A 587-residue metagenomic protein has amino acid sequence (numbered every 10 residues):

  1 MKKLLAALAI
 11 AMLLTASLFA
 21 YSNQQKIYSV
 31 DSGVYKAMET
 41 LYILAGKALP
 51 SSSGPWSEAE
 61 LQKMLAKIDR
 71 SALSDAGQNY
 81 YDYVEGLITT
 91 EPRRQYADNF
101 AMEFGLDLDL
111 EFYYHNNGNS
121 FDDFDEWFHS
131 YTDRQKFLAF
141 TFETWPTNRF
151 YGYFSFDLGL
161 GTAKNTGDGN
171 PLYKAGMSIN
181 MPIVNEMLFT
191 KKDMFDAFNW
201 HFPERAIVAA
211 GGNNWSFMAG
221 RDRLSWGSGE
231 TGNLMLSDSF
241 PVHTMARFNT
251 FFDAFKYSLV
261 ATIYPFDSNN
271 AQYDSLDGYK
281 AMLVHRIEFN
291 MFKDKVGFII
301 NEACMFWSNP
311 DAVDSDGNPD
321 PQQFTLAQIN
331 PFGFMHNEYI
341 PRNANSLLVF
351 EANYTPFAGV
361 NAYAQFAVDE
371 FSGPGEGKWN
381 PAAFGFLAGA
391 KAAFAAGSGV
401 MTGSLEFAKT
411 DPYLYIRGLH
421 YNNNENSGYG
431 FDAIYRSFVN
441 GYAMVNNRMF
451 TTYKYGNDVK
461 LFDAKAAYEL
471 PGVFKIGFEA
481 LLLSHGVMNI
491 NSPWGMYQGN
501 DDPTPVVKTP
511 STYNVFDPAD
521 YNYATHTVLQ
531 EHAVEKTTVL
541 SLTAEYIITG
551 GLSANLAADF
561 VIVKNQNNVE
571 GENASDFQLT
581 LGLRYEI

Functional and structural regions predicted by a protein language model:
M1-L4: Positively charged n-region of N-terminal signal peptides that target proteins for export
A7-S17: Bacterial N-terminal signal peptides
L18-S22: Boundary at the C-terminal end of the N-terminal hydrophobic targeting segment
Q25, L44-S52, W56-M291, K295 (+4 more regions): Outer-membrane beta-barrel channel domains
K26-L41, S57: N-terminal cofactor/phosphate-binding cores enriched in small/glycine residues, especially glycine-rich loops such as
S225, L236-V439, N457-A464, E469 (+2 more regions): Signature for the C-terminal beta-barrel architecture of outer-membrane proteins
E531-N568: C-terminal structured domain segments
A574-I587: Outer-membrane beta-barrel "beta-signal"
